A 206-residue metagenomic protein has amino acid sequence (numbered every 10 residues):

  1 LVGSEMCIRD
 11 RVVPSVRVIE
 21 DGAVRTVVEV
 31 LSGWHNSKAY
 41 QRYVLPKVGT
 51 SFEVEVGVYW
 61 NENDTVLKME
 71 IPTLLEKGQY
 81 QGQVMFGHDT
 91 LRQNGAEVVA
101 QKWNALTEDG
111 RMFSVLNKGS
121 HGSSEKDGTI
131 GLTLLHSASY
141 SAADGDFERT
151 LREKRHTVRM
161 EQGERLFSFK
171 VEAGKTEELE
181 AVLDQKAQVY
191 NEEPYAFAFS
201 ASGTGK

Functional and structural regions predicted by a protein language model:
S4-E5, R9-K206: C-terminal (or distal) subdomains of carbohydrate-active enzymes
